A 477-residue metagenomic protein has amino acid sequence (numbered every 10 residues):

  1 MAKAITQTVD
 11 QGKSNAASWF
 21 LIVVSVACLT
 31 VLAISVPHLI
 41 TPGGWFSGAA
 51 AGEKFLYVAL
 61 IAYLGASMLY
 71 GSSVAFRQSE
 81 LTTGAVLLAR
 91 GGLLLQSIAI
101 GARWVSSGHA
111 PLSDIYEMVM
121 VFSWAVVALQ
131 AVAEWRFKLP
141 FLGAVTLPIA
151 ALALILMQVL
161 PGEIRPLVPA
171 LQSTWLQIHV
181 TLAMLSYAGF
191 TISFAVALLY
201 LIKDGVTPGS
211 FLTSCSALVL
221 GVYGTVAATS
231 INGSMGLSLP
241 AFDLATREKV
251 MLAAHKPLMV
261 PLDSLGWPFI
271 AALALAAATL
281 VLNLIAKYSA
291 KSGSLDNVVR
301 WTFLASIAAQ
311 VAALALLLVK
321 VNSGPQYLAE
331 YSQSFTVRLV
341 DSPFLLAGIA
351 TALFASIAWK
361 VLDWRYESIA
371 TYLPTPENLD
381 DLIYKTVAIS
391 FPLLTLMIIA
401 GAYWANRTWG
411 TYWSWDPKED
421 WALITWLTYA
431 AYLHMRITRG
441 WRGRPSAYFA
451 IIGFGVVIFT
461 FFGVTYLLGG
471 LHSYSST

Functional and structural regions predicted by a protein language model:
M1-G410, S414-T477: Polytopic transmembrane helical bundles with strong interfacial aromatic enrichment
